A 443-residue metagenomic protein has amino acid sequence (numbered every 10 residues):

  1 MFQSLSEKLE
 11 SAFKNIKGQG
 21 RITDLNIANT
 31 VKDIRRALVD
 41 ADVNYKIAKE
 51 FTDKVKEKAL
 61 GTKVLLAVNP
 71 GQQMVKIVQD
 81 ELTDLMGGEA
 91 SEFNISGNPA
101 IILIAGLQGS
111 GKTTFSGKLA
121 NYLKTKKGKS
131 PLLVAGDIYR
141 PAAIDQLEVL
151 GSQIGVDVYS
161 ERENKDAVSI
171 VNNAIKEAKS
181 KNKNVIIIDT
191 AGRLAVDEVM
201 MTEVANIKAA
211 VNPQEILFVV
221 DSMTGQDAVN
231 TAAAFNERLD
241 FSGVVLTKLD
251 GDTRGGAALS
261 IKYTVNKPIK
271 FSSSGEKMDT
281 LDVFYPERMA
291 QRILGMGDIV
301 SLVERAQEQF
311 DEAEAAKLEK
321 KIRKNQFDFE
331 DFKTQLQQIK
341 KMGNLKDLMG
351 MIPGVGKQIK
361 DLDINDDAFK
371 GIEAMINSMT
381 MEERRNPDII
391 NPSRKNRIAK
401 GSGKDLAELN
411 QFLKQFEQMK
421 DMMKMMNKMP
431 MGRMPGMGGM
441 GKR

Functional and structural regions predicted by a protein language model:
F2-Q19, R288-R443: Long amphipathic alpha-helical segments used for membrane anchoring, targeting, substrate engagement, or oligomerization
S6-K8, L25-R35, T280-L281, P387-S393: Short acidic alpha-helix initiation/capping motifs at coil-to-helix transition points, especially at protein N-termini
L9-S11, N15-G136, A143-I188: Primarily NTPase-proximal linker/entry elements flanking Walker-type ATP/GTP-binding cores
I16, D42, V78, L107 (+9 more regions): Residue-level signature of catalytic and energy-coupling elements of molecular machines, predominantly ATP/GTP-dependent
Q19, N26, L66, E92-S96 (+15 more regions): Replace "in large, NTP-powered and nucleic-acid-processing enzymes" with "in large, NTP-powered factors and other
G109-S110, Y139-P141, K165-A167, G192-V196 (+2 more regions): Short, small-residue-enriched loops and turns at beta-alpha junctions that line or gate enzyme active sites
K127-L132, I154-V158, N184-I186, V211-I216 (+2 more regions): Short, surface-exposed connector motifs at secondary-structure boundaries
V171-I175, K179, K183, A195 (+2 more regions): Conserved phosphate-handling catalytic cores of large alpha/beta enzymes
